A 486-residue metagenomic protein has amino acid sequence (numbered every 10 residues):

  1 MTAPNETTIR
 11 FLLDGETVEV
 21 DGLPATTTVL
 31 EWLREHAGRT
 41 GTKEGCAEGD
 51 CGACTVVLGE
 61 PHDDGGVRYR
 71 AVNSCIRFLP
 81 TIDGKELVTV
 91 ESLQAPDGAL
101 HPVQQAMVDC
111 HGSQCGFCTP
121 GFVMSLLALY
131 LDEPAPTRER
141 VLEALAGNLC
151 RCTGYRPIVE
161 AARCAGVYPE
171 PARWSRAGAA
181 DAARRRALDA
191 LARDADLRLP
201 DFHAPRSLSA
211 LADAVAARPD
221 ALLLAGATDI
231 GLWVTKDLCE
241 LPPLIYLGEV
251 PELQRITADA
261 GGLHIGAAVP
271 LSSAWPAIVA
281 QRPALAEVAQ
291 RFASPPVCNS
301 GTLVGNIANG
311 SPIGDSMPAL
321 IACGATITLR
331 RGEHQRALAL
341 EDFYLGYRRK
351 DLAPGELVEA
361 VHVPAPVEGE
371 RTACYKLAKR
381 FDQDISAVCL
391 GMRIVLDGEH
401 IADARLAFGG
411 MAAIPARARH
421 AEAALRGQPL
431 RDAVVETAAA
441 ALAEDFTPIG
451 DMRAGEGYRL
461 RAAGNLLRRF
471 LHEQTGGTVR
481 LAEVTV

Functional and structural regions predicted by a protein language model:
N5-F11: Short structural boundary motif marking the start of a folded domain
L12, T17, V57-P61, R70-S74 (+5 more regions): C-terminal structural segment of proteins
E16-A25: Short, contiguous acidic and Ser/Thr-rich linear segments
P24-V56: A basic, amphipathic helix-loop patch mediating RNA/tRNA/ribosome contacts
L33-R39, A99-L100, D132-A135: Short Cys/His-rich Zn2+-coordinating modules
L58-T89: S4-like RNA-binding module at protein N-termini
S92-A95: Extended heptad-repeat alpha-helical coiled-coils characteristic of chemotaxis/transducer cytoplasmic signaling domains
